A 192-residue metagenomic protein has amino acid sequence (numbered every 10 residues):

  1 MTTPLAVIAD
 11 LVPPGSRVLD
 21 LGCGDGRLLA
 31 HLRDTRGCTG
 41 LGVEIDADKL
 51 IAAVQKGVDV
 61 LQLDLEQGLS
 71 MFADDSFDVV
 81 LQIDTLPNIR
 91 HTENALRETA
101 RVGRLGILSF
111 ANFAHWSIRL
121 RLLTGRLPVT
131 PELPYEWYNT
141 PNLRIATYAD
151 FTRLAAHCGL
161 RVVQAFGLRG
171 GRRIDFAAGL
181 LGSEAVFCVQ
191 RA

Functional and structural regions predicted by a protein language model:
M1-G15: Conserved alpha-helix/loop element of class I SAM-dependent methyltransferases that forms part of the SAM/SAH-binding
G22-G24: Class I SAM-dependent methyltransferase "Motif I" SAM/SAH-binding loop
G26-A30: Glycine-rich SAM-binding Motif I of class I
H31-G68: Class I SAM-dependent methyltransferase SAM/SAH-binding core
G68-D74: Short conserved loop adjoining the S-adenosyl-L-methionine
V79-R90: A short SAM/SAH-binding and catalytic strip from SAM-dependent methyltransferases
E93-R101, L105-A192: S-adenosyl-L-methionine-dependent methyltransferase catalytic module, highlighting the catalytic core
